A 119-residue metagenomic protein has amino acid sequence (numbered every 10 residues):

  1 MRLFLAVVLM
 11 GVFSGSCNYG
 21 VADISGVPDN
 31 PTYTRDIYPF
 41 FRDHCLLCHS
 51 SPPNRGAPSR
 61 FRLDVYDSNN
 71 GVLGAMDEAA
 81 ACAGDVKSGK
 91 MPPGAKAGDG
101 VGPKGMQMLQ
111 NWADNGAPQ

Functional and structural regions predicted by a protein language model:
M1-G15: Sec-dependent bacterial lipoprotein signal peptides
G15-Q119: Aromatic- and Gly/Pro-enriched helix-to-coil junctions and flexible linker segments
